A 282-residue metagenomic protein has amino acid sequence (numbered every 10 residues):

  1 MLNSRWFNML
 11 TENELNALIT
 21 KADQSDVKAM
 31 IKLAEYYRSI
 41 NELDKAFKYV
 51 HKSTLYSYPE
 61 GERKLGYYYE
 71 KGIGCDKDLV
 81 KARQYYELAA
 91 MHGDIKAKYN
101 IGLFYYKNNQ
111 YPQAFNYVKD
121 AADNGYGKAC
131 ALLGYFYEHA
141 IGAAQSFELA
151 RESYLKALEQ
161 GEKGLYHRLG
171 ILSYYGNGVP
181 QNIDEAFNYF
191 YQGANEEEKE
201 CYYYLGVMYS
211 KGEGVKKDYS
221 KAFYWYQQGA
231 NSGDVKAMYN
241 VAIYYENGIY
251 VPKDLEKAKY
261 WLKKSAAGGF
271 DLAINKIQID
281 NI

Functional and structural regions predicted by a protein language model:
L2, W6-L10, K264-I282: Terminal, low-structured helical/coil segments at or just beyond the last alpha-helical repeat
L2-I40, E60: N-terminal segments that cap or nucleate solenoid repeat domains
Q24-D26, Y56-P59, K71-I73, M91-D94 (+12 more regions): Short helix-capping/linker turns of helical repeat alpha-solenoids
M30-I40, E62-K71, C75, K98-K107 (+5 more regions): Hydrophobic face of amphipathic alpha-helices that form TPR/SEL1-like repeat modules and related alpha-solenoid
Y202-K211, K216-L272: Ankyrin-repeat and related helical/solenoid repeat scaffolds used for protein-protein interactions
